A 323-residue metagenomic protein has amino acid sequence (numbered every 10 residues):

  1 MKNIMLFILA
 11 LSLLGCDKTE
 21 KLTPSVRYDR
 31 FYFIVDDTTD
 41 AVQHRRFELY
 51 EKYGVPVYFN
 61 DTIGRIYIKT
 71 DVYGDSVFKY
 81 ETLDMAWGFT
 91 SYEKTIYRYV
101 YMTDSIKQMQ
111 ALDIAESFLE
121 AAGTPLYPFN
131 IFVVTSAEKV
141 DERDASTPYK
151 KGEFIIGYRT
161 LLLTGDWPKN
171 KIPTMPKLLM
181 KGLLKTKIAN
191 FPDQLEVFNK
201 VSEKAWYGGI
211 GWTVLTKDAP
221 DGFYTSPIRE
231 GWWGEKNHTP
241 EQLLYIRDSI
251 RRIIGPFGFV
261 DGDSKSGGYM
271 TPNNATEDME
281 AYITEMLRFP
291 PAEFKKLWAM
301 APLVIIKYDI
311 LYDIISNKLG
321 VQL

Functional and structural regions predicted by a protein language model:
M1-K18: Sec-dependent bacterial lipoprotein signal peptides
M5-F7, K169, M175, Q242: Intrinsically disordered, low-complexity repeat segments enriched in small/polar residues
C16-L112, K295-L323: Acidic/polar, low-complexity intrinsically disordered N-terminal segments immediately downstream of a Sec signal
Y99-Y224: Acidic/His-rich structured neighborhood in mature extracellular/periplasmic domains
Q194-G262: Active-site/pore-lining binding-face segments in mid-to-C-terminal subdomains
P240-L323: A cross-kingdom marker for long, charged
